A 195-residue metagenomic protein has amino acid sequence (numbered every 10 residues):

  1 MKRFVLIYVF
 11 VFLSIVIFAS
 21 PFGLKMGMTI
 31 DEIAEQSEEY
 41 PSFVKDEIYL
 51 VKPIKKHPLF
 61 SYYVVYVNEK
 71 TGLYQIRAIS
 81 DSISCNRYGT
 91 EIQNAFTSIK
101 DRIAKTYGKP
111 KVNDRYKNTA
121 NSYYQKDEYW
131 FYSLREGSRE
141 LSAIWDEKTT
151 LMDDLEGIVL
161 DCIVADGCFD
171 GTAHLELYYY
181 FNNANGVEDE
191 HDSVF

Functional and structural regions predicted by a protein language model:
M1-I17: Sec-dependent N-terminal signal peptides
K2, S20, Q75: Residue-level signal for functionally critical sites in structured catalytic/ligand-binding pockets
I7, I15, I54-H57, S80 (+2 more regions): Generic alpha-helix detector with strongest preference for long hydrophobic helices that associate with membranes
V9-V11, Y66, R135: Generic marker of residues within folded, mature protein domains
F10, V51, Y62, Y129-F131: Residue-level detector of functional hotspots within protein domains
S20-E47, S82-F195: Non-cytosolic coordination micro-motifs
I30-Y62, Y66-T71: Long, hydrophobic N-terminal alpha-helical segment
K56-R102: Mid-chain, structured segments of secreted extracytoplasmic proteins
